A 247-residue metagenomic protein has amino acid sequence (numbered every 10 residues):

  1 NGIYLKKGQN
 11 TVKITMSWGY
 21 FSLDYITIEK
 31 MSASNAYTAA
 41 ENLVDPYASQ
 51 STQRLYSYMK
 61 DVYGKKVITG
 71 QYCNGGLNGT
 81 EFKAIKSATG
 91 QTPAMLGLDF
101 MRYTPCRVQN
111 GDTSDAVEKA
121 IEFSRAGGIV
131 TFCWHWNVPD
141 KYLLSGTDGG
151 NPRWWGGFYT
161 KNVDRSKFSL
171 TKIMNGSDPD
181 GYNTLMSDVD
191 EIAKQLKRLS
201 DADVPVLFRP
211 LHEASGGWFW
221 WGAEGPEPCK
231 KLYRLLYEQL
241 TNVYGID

Functional and structural regions predicted by a protein language model:
N1-T52: Extracytoplasmic
Y4, N10, F82, S87 (+1 more regions): Surface-exposed substrate-engagement region within the catalytic domains of secreted or surface-exposed extracellular
Q9, L23, P93-G97, G127-T131 (+1 more regions): Extracellular structured ligand-interaction cores
W18-Y20, A33, N74, M101-Y103 (+2 more regions): Short, solvent-exposed loop/turn segments at secondary-structure junctions
M31-S87, T92-M95, D99: Boundary/entry segment of secreted carbohydrate-active catalytic domains
L98, N110-G111: The feature represents the first ordered module of a protein
C106, D112-N242, I246: Substrate-binding cleft of extracellular glycoside hydrolase catalytic domains
